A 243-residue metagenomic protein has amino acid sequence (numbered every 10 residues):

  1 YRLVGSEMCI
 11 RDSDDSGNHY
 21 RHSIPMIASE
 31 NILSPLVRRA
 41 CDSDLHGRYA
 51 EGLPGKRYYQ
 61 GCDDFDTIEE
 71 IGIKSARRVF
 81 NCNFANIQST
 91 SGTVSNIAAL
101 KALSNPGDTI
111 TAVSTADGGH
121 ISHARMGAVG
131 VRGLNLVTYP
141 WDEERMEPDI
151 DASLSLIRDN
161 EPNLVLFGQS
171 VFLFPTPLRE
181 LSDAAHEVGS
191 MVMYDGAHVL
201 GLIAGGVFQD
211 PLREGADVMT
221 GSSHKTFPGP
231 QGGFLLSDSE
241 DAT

Functional and structural regions predicted by a protein language model:
Y1-G5, C9-I10: Single conserved hydrophobic/aromatic residue that forms the stacking wall/gate of nucleotide- or nucleobase-binding
S6-E7, S34-P35, Y58-D66, L154 (+2 more regions): Short, structured coil/loop segments at alpha-helix boundaries
S13-H22, I32-F80: Glycine-rich phosphate-binding segment of PLP-dependent enzymes
I24-A28: A short N-terminal interaction module
I71-T243: Conserved PLP-enzyme active-site core in the AAT-like
